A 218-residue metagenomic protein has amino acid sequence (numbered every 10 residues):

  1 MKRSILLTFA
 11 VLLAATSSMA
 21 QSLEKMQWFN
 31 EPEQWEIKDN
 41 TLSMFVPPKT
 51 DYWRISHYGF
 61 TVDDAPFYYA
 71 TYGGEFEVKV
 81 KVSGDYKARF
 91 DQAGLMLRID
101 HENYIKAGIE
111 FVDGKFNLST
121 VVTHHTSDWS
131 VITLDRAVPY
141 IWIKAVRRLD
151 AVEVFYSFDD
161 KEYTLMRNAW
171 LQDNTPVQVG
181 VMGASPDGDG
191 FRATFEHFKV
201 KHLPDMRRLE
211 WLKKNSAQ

Functional and structural regions predicted by a protein language model:
M1-S22: Bacterial Sec-dependent N-terminal signal peptides
Q21-Q218: Extracellular glycan-recognition regions
